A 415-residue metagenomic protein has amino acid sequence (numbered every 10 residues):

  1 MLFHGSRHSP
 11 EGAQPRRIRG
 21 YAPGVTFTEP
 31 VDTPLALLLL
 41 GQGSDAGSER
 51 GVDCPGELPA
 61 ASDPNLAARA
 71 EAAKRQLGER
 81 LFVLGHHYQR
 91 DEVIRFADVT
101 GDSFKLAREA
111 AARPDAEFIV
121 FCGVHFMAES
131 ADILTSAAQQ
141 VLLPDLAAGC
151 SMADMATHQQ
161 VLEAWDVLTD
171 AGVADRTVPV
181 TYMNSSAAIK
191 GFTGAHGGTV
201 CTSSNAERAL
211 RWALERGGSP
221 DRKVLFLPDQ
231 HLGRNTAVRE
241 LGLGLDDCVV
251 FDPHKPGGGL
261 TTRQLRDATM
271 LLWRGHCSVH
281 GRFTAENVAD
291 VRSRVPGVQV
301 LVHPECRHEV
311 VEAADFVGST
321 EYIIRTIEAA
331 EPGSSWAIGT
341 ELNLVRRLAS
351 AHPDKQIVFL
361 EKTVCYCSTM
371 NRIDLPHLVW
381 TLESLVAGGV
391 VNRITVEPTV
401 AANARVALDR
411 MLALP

Functional and structural regions predicted by a protein language model:
G5-S6, Q42: Low-complexity, intrinsically disordered/propeptide-like segments
R16-G20, G24-G339, L344-P415: Active-site loop-to-helix "anion-binding N-cap" substructures in soluble metabolic enzymes
